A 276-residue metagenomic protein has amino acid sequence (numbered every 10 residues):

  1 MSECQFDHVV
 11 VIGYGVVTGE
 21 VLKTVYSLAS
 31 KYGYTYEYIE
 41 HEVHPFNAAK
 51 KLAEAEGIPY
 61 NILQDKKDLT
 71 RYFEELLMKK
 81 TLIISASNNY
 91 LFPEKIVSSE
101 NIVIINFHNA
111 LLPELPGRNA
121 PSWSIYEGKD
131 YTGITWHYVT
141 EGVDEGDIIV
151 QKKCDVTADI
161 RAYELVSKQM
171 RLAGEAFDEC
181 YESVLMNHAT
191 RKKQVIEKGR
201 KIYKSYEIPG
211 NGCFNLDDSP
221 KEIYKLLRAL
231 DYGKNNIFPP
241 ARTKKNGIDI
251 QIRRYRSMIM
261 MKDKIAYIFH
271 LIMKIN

Functional and structural regions predicted by a protein language model:
M1-F238, T243, I248-I250, R254-I275: One-carbon transfer enzymes
